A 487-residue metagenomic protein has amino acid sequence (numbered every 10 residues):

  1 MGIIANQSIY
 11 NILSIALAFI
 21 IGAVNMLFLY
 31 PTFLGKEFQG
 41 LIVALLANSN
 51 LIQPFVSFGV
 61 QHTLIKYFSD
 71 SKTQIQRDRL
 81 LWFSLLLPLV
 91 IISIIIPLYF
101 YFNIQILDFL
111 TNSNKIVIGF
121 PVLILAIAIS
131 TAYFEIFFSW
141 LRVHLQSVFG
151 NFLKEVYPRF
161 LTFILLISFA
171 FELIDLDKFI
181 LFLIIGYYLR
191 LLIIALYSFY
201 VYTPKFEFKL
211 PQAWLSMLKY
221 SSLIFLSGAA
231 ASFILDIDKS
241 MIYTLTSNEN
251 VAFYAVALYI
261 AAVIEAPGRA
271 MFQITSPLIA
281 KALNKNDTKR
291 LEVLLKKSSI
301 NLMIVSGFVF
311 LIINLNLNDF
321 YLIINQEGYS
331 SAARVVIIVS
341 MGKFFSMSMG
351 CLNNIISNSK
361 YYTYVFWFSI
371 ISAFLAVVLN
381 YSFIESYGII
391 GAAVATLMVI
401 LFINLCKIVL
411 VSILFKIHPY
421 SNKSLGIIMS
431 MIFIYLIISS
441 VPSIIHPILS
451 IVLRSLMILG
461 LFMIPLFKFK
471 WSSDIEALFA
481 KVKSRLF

Functional and structural regions predicted by a protein language model:
M1-I4, I116, E172, L176-F182 (+6 more regions): Interhelical loop/hinge segments that connect adjacent transmembrane helices in multipass membrane
G2-H62, I92-F100, I127, K219-N248 (+2 more regions): Signature of the first transmembrane helix
A5, S130-V156, S340-I371, V411-I413: Membrane-interface junctions at transmembrane-helix termini in multi-pass inner-membrane proteins
Q7-A23, F182-S198, P211-K281, N301-L302 (+2 more regions): Transmembrane helical elements of multi-pass membrane transporters/channels
V56-K72, V143, A257, A261-S299 (+2 more regions): Helix-loop junctions and terminal segments of transmembrane helices in multi-pass membrane transport/translocation
I104-I124, N248, I313-K343, G350: Interfacial segments at transmembrane-helix termini and the short loops linking adjacent helices
V122, L153-Y200, I370-L375, I389-L410 (+2 more regions): Hydrophobic alpha-helical transmembrane segments
S440-F487: Membrane-proximal transmembrane or re-entrant/amphipathic helices at the cytosolic face
